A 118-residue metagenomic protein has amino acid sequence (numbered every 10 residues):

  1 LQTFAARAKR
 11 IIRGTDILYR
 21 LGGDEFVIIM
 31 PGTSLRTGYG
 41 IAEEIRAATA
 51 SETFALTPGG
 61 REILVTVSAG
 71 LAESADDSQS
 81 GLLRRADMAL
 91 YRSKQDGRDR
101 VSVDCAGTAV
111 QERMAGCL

Functional and structural regions predicted by a protein language model:
A5-A6, T37-A55: Alpha-helical scaffold within the catalytic cores of cyclic-nucleotide enzymes
A5-R13, P31: Short regulatory alpha-helical coupling segments that immediately precede and/or link into cyclic nucleotide signaling
R10-T15, A47-G60, R92: Short catalytic/binding micro-motifs of nucleotide second-messenger systems
I17-R20: A short pre-motif secondary-structure segment
I29-S34, A50, A72-A75, A106: Residue-level recognition of strand-loop junctions within catalytic nucleotide-signaling folds
Y39-A42, A72-L118: Catalytic-core segments of nucleotide cyclases and related cyclic-nucleotide turnover enzymes
I63-V67: PAS and PAS-like sensory/regulatory domains
